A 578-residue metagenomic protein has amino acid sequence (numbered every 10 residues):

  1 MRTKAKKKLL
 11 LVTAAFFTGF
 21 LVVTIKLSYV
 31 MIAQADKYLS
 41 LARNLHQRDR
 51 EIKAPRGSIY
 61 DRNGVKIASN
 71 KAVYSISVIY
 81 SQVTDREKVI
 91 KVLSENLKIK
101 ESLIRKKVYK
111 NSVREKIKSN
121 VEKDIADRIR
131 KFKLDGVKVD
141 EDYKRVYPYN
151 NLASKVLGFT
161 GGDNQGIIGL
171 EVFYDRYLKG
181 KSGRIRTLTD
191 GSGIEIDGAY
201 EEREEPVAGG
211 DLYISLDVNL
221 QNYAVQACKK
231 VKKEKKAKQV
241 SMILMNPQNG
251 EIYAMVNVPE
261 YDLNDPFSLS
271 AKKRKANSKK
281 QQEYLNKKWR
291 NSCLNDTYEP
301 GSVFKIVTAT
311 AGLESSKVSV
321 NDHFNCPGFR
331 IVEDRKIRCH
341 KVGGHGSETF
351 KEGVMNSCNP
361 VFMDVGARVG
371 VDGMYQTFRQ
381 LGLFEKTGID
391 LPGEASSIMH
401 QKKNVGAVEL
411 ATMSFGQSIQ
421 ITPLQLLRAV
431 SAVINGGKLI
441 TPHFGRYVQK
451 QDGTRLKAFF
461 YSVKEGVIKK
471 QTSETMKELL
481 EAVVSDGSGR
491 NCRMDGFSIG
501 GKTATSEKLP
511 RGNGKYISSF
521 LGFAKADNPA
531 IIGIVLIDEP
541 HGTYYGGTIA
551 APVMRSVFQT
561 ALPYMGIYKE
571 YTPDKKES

Functional and structural regions predicted by a protein language model:
M1-K273, T297, D372-F384, C492-M494 (+3 more regions): Periplasmic/cell-envelope proteins involved in peptidoglycan metabolism and beta-lactam response
A68, D190-E201, L216, M242 (+5 more regions): Beta-lactam-recognizing serine transpeptidase/beta-lactamase-like catalytic domain environment
